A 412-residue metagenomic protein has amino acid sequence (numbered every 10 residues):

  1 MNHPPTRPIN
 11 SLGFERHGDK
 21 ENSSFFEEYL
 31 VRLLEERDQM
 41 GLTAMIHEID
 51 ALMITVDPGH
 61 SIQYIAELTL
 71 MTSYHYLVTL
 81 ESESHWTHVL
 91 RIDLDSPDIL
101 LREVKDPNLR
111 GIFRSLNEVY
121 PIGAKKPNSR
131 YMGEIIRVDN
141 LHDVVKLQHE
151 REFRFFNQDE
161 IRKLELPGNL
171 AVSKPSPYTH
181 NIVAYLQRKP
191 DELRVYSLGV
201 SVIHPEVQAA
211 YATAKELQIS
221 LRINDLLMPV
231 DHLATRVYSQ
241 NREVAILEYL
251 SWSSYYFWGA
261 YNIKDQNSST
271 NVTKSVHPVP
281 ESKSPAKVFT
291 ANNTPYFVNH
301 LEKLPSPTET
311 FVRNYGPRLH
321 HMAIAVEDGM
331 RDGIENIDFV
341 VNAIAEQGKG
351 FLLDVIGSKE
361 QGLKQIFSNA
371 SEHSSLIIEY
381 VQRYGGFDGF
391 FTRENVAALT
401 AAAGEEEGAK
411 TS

Functional and structural regions predicted by a protein language model:
M1-M45, L90-L101, I122, I135-M228 (+3 more regions): Vicinal oxygen chelate
E35-R37, D50-E67, S201-I223, D231-S251: Amphipathic repeat-derived elements
H47-G59, R114-Q148, A171-P175, P229-Q240 (+1 more regions): Vicinal oxygen chelate
G59-H75, H142-E152, Q240-W258, F339-Q347: Amphipathic alpha-helical segments
T72-L80, W86-H88, V104-I136: General structural concept
S82-E83, T270: Catalytic core of Fe(II)/2-oxoglutarate
R102-P121, L198-L217, F289-T308: Charged, glycine/proline-rich intrinsically disordered loops and linkers
Y256-Y315, L319-I324: Long, well-ordered mid-to-C-terminal structural blocks that present hydrophobic/aromatic surfaces
